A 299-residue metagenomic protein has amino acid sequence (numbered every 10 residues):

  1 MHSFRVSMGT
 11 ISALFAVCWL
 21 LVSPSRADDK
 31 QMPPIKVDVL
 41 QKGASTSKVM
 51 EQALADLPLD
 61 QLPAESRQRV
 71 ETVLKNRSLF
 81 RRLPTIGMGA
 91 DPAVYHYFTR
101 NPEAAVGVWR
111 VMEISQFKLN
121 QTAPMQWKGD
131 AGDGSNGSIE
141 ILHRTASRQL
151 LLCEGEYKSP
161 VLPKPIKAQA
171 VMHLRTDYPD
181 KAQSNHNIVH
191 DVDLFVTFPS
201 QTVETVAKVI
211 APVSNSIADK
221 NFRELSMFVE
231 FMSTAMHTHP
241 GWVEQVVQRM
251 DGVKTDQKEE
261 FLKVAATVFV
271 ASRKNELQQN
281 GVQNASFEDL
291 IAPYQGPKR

Functional and structural regions predicted by a protein language model:
M1-S7: N-terminal secretory signal peptides that target proteins for export/translocation
G9-L21: Bacterial N-terminal signal peptides
S23-D29: Sec/Tat signal peptide C-region and signal peptidase I cleavage site
D29-A123: Hydrophobic ligand-binding cavity/cleft-lining segments
K30-L62, R175-R299: Terminal "cap-and-tail" regions of soluble proteins that handle hydrophobic small molecules
L79-P84, D91-V94, S147-Q149, A168-A170 (+1 more regions): Envelope-exposed proteins and targeting segments
A104-A105, E156-P160, V196-S200: Solvent-exposed loop/turn segments at secondary-structure junctions within structured extracellular/periplasmic domains
L119-L174: Glycine-rich portal/gate segments that line the openings of hydrophobic small-molecule binding cavities
